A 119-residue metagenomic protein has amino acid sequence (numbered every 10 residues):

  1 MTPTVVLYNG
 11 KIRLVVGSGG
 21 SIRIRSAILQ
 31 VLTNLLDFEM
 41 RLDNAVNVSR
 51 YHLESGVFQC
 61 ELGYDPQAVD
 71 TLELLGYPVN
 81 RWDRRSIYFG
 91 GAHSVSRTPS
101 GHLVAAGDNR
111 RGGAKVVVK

Functional and structural regions predicted by a protein language model:
M1-W82, F89: Proteins synthesized as precursors that undergo proteolytic processing into mature forms
G63-K119: Cofactor-centric catalytic regions
